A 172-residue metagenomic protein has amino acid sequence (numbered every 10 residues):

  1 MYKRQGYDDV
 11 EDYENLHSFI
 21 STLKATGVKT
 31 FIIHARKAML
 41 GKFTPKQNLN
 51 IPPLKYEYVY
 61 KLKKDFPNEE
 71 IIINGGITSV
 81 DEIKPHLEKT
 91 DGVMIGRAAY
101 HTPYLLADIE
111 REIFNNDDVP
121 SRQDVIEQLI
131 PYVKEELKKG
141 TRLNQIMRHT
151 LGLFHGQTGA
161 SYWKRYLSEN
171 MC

Functional and structural regions predicted by a protein language model:
M1-Q5: Conserved small/polar residues in nucleotide/adenosyl-binding loops
Y7, A35-L49: Glycine-rich, proline-tolerant flexible connector loops at the mouths of alpha/beta enzymes
Y7-S21, T26-T30, N50-I73, I77-C172: Alpha/beta catalytic cores of nucleotide-metabolism and tRNA/nucleoside-modifying enzymes
